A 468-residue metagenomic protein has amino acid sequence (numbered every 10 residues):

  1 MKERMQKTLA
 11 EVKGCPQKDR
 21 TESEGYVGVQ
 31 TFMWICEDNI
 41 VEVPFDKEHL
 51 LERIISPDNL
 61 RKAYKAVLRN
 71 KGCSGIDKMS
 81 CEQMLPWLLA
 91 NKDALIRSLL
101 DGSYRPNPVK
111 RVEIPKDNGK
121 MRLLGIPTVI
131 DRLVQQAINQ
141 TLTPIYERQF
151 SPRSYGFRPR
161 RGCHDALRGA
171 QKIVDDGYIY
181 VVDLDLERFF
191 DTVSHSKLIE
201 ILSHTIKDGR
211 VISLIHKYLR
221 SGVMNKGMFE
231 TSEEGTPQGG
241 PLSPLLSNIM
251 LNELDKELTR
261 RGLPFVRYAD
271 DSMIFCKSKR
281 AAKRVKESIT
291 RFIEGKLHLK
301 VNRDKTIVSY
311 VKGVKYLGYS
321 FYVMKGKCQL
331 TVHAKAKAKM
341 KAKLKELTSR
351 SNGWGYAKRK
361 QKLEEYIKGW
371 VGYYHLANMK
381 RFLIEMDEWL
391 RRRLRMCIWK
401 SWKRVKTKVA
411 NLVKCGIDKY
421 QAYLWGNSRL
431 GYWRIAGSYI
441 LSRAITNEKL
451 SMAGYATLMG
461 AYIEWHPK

Functional and structural regions predicted by a protein language model:
M1-W87: Non-catalytic, polymerase-adjacent accessory regions of viral genome-replication enzymes
I55, L60, P108-K110, D117 (+1 more regions): Core structural elements
C73, Q83-P108: Amphipathic alpha-helical blocks
S98-E113, D117, Q149-G313: Conserved polymerase palm-domain catalytic core
R220, K296-K362, Y366-K368: A conserved non-catalytic segment of reverse transcriptases and RNA-directed RNA polymerases corresponding to the late
T231-E234, K345-R359, W370-F382, W402 (+1 more regions): Short, solvent-exposed helix-loop connector elements
A377-K400: Short secondary-structure subsegments characteristic of cysteine-rich extracellular domains
R393, W402-K468: Extended C-terminal regions of large enzymes
